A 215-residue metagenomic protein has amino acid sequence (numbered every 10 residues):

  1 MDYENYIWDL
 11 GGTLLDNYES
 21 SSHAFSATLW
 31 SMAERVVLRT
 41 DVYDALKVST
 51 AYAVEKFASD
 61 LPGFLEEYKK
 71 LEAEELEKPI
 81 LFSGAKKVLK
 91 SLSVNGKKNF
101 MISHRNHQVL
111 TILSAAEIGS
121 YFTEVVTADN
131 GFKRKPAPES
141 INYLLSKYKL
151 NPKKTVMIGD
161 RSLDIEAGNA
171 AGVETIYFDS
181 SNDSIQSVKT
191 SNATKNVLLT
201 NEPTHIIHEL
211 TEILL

Functional and structural regions predicted by a protein language model:
M1-Y3, K90-S93, N106, L110-L215: Asp-based, Mg2+/Mn2+-dependent phosphohydrolase catalytic module
D2-K87: N-terminal helical cap/lid subdomain that shapes the substrate entry/recognition surface in HAD-like hydrolases
W8, S103-H104: Conserved strand-loop elements at the edges of beta-sheets that form or border functional pockets
T13, I102-S103: Conserved phosphate-coupling serine/threonine residues in phosphotransfer and NTP-handling enzymes
R39, L76-E77, K97-K98, D129 (+1 more regions): A generic structural signal for short
L81, M101, K133: Residue-level marker of regulatory loop/turn positions in helix-turn-helix DNA-binding domains and in histidine
G84-G96: Catalytic-core regions built around general acid/base machinery
K98-F100, E174: Proline-centered loop/turn at the N-terminus of a beta-strand
